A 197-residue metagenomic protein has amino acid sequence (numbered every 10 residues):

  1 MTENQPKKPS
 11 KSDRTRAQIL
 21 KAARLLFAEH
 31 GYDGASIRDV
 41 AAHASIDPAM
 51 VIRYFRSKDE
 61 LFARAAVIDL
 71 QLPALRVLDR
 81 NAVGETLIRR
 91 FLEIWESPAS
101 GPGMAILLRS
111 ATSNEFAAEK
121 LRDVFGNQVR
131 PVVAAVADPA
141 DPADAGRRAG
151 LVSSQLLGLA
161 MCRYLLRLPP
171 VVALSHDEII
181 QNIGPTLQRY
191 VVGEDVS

Functional and structural regions predicted by a protein language model:
M1-I46, R56-E60, L70: Basic, helix-initiating cap at the start of DNA-binding domains
L20, E85-I88, G126, R130 (+4 more regions): An amphipathic alpha-helix signature
A49: Key DNA-contact positions within bacterial/archaeal DNA-binding proteins
F62-D69, R76: Alpha-helical DNA-contacting segments of helix-turn-helix folds
A66, E96-G126: Amphipathic alpha-helical segments used for helix-helix packing
L72-A105: Hydrophobic alpha-helical connector segments
F91, M104-A111, V152-L156, A160: Short alpha-helical scaffolding segments that buttress acidic/His motifs in well-ordered protein cores
A118-R122, A135-T186, Y190, E194-S197: Hydrophobic/aromatic-rich alpha-helical bundle segments in the mid-to-C-terminal region
